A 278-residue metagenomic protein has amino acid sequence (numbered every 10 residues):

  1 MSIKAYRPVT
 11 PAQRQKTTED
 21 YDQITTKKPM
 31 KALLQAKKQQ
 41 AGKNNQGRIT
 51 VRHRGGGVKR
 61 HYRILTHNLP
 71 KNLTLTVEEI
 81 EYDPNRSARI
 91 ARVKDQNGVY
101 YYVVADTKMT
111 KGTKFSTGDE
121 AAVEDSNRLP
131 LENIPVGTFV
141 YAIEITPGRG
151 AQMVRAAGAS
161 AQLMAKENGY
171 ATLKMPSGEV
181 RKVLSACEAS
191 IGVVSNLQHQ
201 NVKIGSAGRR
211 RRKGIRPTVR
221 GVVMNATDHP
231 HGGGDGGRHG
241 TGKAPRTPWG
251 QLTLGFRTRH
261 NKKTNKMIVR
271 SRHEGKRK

Functional and structural regions predicted by a protein language model:
M1-R86, K111-K278: Basic, glycine/proline-rich low-complexity segments that contact nucleic acids
N85, V93-D95: Structural recognition of beta-strand segments within beta-rich domains
R89-R92, Y100-Y102, A151: S1/OB-fold single-stranded RNA-binding interface
D95, A105, A165: Conserved strand-loop elements at the edges of beta-sheets that form or border functional pockets
D95-G98, P176-S177: Short acidic-glycine loop/turn motifs at beta-strand connectors
G98-T110: Beta-strand/loop nucleic-acid-binding surfaces
